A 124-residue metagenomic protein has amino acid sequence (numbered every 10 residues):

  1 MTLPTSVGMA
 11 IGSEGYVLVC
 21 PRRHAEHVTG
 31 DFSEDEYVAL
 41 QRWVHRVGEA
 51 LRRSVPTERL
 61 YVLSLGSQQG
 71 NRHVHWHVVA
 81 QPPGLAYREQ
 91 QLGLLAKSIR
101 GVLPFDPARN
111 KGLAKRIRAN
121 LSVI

Functional and structural regions predicted by a protein language model:
M1-I124: HIT superfamily nucleotide-processing domains
